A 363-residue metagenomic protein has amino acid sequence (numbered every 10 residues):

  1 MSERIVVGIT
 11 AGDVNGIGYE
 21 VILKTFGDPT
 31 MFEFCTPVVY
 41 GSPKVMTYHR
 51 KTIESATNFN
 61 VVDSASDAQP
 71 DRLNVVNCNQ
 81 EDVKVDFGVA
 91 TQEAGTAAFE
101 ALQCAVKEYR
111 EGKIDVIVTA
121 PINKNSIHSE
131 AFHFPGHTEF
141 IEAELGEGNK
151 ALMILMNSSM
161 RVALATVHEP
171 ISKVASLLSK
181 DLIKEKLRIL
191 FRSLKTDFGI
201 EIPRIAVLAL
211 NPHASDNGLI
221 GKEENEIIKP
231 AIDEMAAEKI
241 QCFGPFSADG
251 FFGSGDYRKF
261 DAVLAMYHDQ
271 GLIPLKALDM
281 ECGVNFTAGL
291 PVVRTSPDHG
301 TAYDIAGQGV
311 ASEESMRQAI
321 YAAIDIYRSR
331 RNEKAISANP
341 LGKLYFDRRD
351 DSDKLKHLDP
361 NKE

Functional and structural regions predicted by a protein language model:
M1-H137, D181-M266, Q270-A277, E281-G283 (+3 more regions): Contiguous, glycine/small-aliphatic-enriched amphipathic segments in soluble metabolic enzymes
H128-L152: Glycine/threonine-rich beta-strand-loop-alpha-helix active-site module that forms ligand/phosphate-binding
E144-M160, L290-D304: Short, flexible loop segments at boundaries between secondary-structure elements
L155-E185: Ligand-binding beta-strand-loop-alpha-helix segment within the catalytic cores of soluble metabolic enzymes
